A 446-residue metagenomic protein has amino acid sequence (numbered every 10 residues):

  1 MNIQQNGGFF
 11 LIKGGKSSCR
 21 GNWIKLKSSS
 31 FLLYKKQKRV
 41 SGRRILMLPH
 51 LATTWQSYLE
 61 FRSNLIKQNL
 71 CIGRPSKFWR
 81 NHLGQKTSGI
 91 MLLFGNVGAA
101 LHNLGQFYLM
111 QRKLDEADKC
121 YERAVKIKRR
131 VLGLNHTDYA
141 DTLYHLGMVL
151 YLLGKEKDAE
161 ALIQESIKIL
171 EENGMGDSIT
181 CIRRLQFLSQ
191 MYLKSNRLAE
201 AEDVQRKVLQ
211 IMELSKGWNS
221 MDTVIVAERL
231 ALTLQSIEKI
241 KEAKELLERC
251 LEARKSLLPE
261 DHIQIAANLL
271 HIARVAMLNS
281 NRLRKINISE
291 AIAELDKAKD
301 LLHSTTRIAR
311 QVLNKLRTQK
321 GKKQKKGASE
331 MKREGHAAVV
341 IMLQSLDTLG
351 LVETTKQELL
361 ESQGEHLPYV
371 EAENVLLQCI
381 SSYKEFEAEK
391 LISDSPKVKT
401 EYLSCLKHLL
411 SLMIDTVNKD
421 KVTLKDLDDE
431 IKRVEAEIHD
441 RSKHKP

Functional and structural regions predicted by a protein language model:
M1-P446: Intrinsic-disorder-linked linear interaction elements in eukaryotic regulatory proteins
